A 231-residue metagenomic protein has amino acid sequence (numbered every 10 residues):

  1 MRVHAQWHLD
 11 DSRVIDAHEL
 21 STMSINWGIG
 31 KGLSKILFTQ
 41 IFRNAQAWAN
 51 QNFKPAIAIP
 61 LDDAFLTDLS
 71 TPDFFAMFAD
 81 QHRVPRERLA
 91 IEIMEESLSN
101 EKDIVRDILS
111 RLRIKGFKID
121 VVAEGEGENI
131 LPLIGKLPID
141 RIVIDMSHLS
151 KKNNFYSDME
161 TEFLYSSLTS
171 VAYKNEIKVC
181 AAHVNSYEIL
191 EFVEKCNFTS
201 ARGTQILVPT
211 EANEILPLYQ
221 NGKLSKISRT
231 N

Functional and structural regions predicted by a protein language model:
M1-T22, I41: A short, well-structured catalytic beta-strand-centered motif of the EAL phosphodiesterase domain for c-di-GMP
V3, A17-L20, L37, I59 (+2 more regions): N-terminal sensory regulatory modules of PAS/LOV and PAS-like folds
Q6-S12, D62-T67, A90-N100, F117-N231: EAL-family c-di-GMP phosphodiesterase catalytic domain
T22-I29: Short histidine-centered catalytic/ligand-binding loop motif
S24, L37-A45, F75, I108 (+2 more regions): Structural preference for long, well-ordered alpha-helical segments in enzyme cores
N26, S34, T71, F75 (+3 more regions): The cytosolic transmitter module of two-component sensor histidine kinases
I29-I104, H183: Catalytic core of bacterial c-di-GMP phosphodiesterases, primarily the EAL and HD-GYP domains, capturing alpha-helical
F74-Q81, D107-K115, F163, S167-V171: Catalytic-core regions built around general acid/base machinery
